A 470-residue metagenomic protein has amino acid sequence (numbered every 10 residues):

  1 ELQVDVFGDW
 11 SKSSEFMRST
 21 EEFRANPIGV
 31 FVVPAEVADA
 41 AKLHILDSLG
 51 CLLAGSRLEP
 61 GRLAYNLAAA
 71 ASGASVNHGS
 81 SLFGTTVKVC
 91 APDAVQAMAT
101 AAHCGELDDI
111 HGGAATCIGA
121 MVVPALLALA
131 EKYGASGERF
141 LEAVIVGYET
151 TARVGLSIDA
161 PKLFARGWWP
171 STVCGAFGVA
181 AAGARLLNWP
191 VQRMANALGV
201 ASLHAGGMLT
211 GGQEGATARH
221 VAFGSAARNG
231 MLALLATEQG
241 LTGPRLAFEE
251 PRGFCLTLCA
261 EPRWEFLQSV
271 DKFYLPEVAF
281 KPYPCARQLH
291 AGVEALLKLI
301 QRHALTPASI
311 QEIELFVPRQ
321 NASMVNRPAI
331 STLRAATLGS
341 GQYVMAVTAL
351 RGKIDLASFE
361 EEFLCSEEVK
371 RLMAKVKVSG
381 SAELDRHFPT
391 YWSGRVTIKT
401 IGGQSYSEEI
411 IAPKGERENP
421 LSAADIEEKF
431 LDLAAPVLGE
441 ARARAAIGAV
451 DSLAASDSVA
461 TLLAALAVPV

Functional and structural regions predicted by a protein language model:
L2, G8, E15-A115, G215-R228 (+1 more regions): Terminal-appendage/accessory-domain detector
G55, G73-N77, T150-D159, H204-G212 (+1 more regions): Secretory-pathway/luminal and periplasmic proteins that interact with or process carbohydrate-rich
G55, L126-Y133, A180-L186, A233-T237 (+2 more regions): Well-ordered alpha-helical scaffold segments within catalytic/enzyme domains
V87-E106, A143-L156, R193-H204, T257: Short, charged, amphipathic alpha-helices and their helix-cap/turn boundaries
A102-I158: Hydrophobic alpha-helical hairpins/lids featuring a short glycine-rich hinge
G119-P124, R166-L186, N196-E265: Amphipathic alpha-helical interface segments
A120-A128, E149, C174, G178-A182 (+2 more regions): Short amphipathic alpha-helical face segments that pack within enzyme cores and frequently flank/anchor catalytic
K132-V144, N188-A195, T242-L246, A304: Structural helix-adjacent loops and short alpha-helical linkers that scaffold large soluble proteins
